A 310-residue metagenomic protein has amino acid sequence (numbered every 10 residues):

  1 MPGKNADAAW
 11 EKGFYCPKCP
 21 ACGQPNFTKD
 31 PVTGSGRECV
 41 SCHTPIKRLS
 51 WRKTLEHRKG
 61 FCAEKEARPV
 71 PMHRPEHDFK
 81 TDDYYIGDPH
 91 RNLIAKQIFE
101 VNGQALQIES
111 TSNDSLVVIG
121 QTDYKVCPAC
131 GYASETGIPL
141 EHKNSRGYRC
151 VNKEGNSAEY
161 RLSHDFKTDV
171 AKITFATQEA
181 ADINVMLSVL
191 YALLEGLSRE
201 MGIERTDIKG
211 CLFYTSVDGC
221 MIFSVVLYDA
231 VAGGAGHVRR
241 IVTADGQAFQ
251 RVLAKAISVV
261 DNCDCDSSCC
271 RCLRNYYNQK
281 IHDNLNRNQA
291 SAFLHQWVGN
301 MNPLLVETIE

Functional and structural regions predicted by a protein language model:
P2-W10, K29-E310: Extended, highly charged accessory segments
G13: Phosphate-binding glycine-rich loops and their immediate beta-loop-alpha structural context
C16-P25: Extended, regular secondary-structure scaffolds
